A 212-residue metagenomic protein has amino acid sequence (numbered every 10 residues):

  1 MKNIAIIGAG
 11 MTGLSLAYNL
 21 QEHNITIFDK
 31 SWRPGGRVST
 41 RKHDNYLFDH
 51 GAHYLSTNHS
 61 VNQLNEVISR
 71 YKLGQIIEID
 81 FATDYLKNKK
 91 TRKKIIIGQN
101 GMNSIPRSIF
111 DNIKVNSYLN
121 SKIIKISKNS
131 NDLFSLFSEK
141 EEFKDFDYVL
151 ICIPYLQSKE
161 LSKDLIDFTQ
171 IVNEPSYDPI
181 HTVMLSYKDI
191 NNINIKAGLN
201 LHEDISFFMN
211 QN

Functional and structural regions predicted by a protein language model:
M1-T12: Beta1/beta-strand and adjacent pyrophosphate-binding region of the FAD-binding site in flavoprotein oxidoreductases
I7, N19-H43: Glycine-rich FAD pyrophosphate-binding loop
M11, A52, N120-I124, E139-E141: Conserved SAM/SAH-binding loop
N19, T40-F81: N-terminal FAD cofactor-binding segment of flavoenzymes
G35, F146-K196, N200-H202: Central helical "cap/lid" subdomain
Y54-V61, L86-F110: Short beta-strand to alpha-helix junction loop
I109-S117: A structural motif corresponding to the C-terminal end of an alpha-helix and its immediate exit/capping segment
L119-F134: A conserved short coil-to-beta-strand element within the FAD-binding core of flavoproteins
